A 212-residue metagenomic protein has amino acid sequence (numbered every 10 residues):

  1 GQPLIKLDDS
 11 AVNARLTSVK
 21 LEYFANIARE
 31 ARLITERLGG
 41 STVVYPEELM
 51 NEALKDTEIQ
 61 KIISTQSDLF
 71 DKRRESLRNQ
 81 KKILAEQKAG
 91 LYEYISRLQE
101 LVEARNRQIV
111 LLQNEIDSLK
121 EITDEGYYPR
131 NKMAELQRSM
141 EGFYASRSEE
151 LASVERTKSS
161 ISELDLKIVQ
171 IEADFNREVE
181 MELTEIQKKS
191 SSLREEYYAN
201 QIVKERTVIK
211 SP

Functional and structural regions predicted by a protein language model:
G1-L16, V203-T207: Short hydrophobic beta/alpha edge segments that flank linear recognition/processing sites
G1-Q2, Y23, D124: Acidic, glycine-anchored pre-beta loop/turn
V12, L16-A28: Short, compositionally biased
T17, A31-R32, E100: Extended, Lys/Glu-rich alpha-helical coiled-coil stalks
F24, A28-A31, T35-L38, Y198: Sec-exported extracytoplasmic/periplasmic mature domains
I34-D68, E75: Alpha-helical transmembrane helix bundles of large polytopic membrane transport and channel proteins
K61-E205: Long, charged amphipathic alpha-helices with heptad-repeat/coiled-coil character
V208-P212: Small beta-strand-rich domains/subdomains or short beta-sheet motifs embedded in larger alpha/beta proteins
